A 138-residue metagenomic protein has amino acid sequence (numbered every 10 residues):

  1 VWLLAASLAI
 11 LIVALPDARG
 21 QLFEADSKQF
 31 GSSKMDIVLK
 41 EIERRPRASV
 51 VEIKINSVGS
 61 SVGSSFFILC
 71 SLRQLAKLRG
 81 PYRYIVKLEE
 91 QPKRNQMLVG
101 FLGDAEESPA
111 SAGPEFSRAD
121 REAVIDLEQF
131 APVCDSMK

Functional and structural regions predicted by a protein language model:
A5-V13: Bacterial N-terminal signal peptides
R19-K138: Secreted/extracellular ectodomain signature
